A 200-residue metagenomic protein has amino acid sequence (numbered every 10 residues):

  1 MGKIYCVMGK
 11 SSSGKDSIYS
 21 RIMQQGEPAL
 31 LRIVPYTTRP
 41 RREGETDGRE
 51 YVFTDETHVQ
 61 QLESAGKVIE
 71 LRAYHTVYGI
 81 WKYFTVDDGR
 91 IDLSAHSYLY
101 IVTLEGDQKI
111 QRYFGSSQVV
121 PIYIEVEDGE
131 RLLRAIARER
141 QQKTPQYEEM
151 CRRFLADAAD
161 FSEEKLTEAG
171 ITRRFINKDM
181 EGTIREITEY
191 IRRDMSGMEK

Functional and structural regions predicted by a protein language model:
V7: Hydrophobic anchor at the beta1->P-loop junction of P-loop NTPases
K10: P-loop (Walker A) phosphate-binding loop of NTP-binding proteins
K15-D16: Walker A/P-loop
Q24-R32: Post-Walker A helix-loop "phosphate-sensing" segment adjacent to the P-loop in P-loop NTPases
T37-Y98, V102-L104: ATP-dependent small-molecule kinase phosphotransfer cores that center on conserved nucleotide phosphate-binding segments
A65-I69, A137-Q142, Y190-I191: Conserved AAA+ ATPase "sensor/coupling" helix adjacent to the nucleotide-binding pocket
S97-L104, F114-R138: Conserved phosphate-donor/acceptor-positioning beta-strand/loop module used by diverse small-molecule
R140-Y190: Small-molecule kinase domains that catalyze NTP-dependent phosphoryl transfer to phosphate-bearing small molecules
